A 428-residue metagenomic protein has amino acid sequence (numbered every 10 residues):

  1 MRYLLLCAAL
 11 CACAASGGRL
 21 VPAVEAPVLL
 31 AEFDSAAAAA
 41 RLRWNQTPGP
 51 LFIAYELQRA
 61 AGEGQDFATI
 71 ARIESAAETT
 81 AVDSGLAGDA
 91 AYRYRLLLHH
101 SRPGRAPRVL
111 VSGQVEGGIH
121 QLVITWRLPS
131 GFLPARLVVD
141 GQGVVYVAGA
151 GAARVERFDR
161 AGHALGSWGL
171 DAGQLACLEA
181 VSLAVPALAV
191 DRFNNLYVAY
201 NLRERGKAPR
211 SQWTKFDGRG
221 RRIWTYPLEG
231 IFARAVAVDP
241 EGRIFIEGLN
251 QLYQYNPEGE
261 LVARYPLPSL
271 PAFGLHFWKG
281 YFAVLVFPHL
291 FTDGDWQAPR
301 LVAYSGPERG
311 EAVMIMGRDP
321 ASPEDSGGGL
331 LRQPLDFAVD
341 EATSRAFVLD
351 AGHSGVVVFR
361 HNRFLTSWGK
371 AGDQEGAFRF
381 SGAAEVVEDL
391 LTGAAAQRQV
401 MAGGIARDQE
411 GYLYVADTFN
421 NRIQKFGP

Functional and structural regions predicted by a protein language model:
M1-C7: Sec-dependent signal peptide recognition, specifically the positively charged N-region followed immediately by
C11-A12: C-terminal motif of bacterial Sec signal peptides marking the signal peptidase cleavage site
A15-L51, G88, R102-Q121: Pro/Thr/Ser/Gly-rich low-complexity, intrinsically disordered linker/stalk tracts
T47-D66: Solvent-exposed loop/turn segments flanking beta-strands in beta-repeat/beta-sandwich domains
Q58-G62, H99, F426: Predominantly extracellular/luminal cell-surface or secreted proteins
A77-V82: Short S/T/G- and acidic-enriched coil/turn segments that sit immediately N-terminal to beta-strands in beta-sandwich
D83-G104: Beta-strand-rich modules
L97, P107-P428: Eukaryotic scaffold repeat domains enriched in small/polar residues
